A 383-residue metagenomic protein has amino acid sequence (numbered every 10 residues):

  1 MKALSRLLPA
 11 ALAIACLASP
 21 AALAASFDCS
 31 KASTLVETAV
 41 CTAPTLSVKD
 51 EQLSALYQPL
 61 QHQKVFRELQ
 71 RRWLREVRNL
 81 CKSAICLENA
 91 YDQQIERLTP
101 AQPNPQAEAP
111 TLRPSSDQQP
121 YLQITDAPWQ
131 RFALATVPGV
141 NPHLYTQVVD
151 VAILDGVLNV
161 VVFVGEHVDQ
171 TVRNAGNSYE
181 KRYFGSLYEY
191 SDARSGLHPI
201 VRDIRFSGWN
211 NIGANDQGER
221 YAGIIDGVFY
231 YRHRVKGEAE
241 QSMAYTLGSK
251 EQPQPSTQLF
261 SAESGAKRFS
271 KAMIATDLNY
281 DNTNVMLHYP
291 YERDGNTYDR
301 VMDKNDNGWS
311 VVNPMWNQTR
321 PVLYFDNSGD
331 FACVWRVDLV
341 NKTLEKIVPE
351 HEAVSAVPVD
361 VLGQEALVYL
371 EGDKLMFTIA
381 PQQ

Functional and structural regions predicted by a protein language model:
M1-A11: Bacterial N-terminal signal peptides that target proteins for export
A11-L12, T343: Short loop/turn motifs at secondary-structure junctions
S19-A21: N-terminal signal peptide c-region/cleavage motif recognized by signal peptidases
L23-S116, Q170-S178, A239, M376-A380: N-terminal alpha-helical modules
A107-Q383: Sequence signature of WD/YWTD-type beta-propeller architectures
